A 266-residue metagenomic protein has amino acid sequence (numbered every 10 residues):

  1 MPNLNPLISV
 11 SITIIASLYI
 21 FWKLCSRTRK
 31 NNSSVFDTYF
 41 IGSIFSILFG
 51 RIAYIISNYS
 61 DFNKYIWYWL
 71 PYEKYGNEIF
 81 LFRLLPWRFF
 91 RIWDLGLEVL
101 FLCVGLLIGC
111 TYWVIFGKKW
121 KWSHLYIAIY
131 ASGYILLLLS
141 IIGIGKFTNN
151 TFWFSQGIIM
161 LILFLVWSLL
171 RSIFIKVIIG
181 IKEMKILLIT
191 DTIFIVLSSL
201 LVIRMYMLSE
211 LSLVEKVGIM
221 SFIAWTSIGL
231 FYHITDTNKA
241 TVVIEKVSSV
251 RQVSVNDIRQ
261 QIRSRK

Functional and structural regions predicted by a protein language model:
M1-K266: Hydrophobic, membrane-interfacing alpha helices
